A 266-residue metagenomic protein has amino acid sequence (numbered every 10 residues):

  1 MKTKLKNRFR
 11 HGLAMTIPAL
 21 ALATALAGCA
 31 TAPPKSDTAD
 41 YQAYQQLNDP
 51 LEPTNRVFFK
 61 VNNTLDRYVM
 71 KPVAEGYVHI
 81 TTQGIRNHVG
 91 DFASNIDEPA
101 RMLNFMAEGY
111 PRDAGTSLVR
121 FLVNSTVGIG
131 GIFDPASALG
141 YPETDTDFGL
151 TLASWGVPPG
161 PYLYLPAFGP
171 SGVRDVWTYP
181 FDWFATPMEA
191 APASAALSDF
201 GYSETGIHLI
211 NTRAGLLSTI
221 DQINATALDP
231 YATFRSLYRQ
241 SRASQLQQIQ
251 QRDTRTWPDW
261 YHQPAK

Functional and structural regions predicted by a protein language model:
K2-P18: Bacterial N-terminal signal peptides that target proteins for export
A23-L26: Bacterial Sec-type N-terminal signal peptides, specifically the leucine/valine-rich hydrophobic h-region
S36-Y68: Post-signal peptide N-terminal segment of mature Sec-exported envelope proteins
D37-Q45, W155-K266: A structured, mid-to-C-terminal "fold-capping" secondary-structure block
Y68, A74-G84: Membrane interface segments of multi-pass transport proteins and intramembrane proteases
G90-F92: Beta-rich strand-turn-strand
N95-V173: Mid-length scaffold segments of soluble, non-membrane domains
